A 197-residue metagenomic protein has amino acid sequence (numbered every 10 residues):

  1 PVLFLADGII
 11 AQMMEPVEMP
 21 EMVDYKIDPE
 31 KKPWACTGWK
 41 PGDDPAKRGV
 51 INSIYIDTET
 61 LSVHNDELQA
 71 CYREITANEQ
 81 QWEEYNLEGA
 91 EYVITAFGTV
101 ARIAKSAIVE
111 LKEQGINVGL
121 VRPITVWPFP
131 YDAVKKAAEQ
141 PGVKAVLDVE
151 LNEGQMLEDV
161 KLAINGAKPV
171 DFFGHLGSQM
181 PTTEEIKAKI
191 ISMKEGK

Functional and structural regions predicted by a protein language model:
P1-E84: Conformationally flexible catalytic loops at phosphate/diphosphate-handling active centers
L3-A6, L120, D148-V149, F172: General beta-strand structural signal in soluble alpha/beta enzymes
I9-A11, F97-I103, W127, N152-M156 (+1 more regions): Gly/Ser/Thr-rich loops at beta-strand to alpha-helix junctions that form or flank small-molecule/cofactor-binding
M13-P20, K105-S106, A133, E158-K161 (+1 more regions): Short acidic, glycine/serine/threonine-rich loops at helix termini
H64-Q80, A96-I103, P123-P130: A general structural motif
K105-A137: Generic long, charged, amphipathic alpha-helical segments
E150-K197: Peripheral docking tails and interdomain loops at the edges of cofactor- or intermediate-handling domains
